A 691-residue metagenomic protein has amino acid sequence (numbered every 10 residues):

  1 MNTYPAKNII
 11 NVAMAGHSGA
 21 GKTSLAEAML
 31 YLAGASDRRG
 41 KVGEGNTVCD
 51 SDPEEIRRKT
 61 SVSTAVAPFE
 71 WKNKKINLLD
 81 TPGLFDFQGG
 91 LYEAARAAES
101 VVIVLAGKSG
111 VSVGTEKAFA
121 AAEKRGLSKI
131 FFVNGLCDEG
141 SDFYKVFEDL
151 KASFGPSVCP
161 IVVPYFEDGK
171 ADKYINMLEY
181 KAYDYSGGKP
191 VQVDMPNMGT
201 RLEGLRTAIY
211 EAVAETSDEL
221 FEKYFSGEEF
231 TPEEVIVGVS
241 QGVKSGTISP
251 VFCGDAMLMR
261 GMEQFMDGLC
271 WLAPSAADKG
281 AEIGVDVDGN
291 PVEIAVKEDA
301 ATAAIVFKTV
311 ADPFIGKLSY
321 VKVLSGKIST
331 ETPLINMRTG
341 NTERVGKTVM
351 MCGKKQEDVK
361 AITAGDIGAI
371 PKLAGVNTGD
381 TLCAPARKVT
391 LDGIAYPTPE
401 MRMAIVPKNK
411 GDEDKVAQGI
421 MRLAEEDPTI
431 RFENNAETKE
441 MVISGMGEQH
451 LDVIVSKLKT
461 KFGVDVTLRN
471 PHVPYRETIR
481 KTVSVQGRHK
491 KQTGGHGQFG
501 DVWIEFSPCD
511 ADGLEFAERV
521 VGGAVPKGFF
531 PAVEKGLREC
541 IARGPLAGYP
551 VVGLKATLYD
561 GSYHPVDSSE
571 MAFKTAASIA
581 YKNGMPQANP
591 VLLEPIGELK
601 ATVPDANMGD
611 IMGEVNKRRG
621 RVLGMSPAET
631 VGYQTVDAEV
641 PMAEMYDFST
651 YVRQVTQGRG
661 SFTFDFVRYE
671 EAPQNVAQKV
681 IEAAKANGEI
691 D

Functional and structural regions predicted by a protein language model:
M1-D691: Structural and coupling elements of P-loop NTPases
